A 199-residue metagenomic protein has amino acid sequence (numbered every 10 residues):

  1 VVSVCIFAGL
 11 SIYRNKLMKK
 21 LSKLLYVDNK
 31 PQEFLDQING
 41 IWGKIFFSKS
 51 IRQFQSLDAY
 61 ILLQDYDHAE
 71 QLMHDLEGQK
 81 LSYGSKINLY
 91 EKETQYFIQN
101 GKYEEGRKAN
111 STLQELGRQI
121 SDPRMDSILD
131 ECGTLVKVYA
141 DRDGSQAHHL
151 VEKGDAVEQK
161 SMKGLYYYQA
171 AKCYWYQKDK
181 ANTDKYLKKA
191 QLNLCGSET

Functional and structural regions predicted by a protein language model:
V1-V4: Hydrophobic alpha-helical transmembrane segments
F7-L81: N-terminal topogenic membrane-targeting module
K19-K20, I51-D58, S85-Q95, I128-K137 (+1 more regions): "A position-specific structural signal for the A-helix of alpha-solenoid helical repeats
D28, L63, N100, A140-D141 (+1 more regions): Structural motif corresponding to the intra-repeat A-B loop/turn of tetratricopeptide repeats
Q32-I41, Y66-G78, K102-R118, R142-V157 (+1 more regions): Alpha-helical repeat scaffolds
I45-S50, L81-N88, L116-S127, D155-Y166 (+1 more regions): Boundary/linker segments of alpha-helical solenoid repeat arrays
Y90-G101, S111-H149: Alpha-helical scaffold segments of alpha-solenoid architecture
D130-T199: Extracytoplasmic/periplasmic C-terminal soluble domains
